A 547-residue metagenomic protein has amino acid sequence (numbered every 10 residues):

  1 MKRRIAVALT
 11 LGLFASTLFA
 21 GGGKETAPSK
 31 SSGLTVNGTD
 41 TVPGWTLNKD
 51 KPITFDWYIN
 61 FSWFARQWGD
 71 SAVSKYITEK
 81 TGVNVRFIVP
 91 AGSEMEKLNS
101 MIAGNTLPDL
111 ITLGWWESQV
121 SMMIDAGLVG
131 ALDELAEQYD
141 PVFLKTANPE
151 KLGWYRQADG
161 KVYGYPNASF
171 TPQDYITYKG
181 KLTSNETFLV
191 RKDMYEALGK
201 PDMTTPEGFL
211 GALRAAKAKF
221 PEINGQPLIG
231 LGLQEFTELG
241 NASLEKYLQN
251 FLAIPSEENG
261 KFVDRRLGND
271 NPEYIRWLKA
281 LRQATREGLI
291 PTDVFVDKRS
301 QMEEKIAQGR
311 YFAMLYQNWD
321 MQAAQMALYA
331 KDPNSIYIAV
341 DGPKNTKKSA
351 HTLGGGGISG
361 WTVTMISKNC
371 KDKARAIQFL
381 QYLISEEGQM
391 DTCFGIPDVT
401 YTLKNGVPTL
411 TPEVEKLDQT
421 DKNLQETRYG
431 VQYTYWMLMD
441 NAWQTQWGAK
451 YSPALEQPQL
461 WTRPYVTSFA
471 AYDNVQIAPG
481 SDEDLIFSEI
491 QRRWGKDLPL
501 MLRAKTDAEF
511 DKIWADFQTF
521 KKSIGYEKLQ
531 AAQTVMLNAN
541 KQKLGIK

Functional and structural regions predicted by a protein language model:
M1-R4: Positively charged n-region of N-terminal signal peptides that target proteins for export
L9-K547: Extracytoplasmic/secretory soluble proteins
